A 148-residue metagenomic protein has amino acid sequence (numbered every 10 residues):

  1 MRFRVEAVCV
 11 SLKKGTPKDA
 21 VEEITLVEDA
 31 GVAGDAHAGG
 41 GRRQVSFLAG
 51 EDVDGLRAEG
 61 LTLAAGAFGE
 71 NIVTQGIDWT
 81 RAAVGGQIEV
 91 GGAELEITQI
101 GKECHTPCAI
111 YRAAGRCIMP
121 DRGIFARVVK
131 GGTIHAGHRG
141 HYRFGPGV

Functional and structural regions predicted by a protein language model:
M1-V148: Metal-cofactor-dependent catalytic cores
